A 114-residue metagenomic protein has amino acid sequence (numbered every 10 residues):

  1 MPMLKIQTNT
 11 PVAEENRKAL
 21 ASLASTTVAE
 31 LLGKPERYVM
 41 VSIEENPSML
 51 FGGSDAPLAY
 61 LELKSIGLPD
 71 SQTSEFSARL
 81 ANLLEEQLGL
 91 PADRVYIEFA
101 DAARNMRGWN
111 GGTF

Functional and structural regions predicted by a protein language model:
P2-F114: A domain-level signal for the structural core that forms small-molecule/cofactor-binding pockets and catalytic centers
